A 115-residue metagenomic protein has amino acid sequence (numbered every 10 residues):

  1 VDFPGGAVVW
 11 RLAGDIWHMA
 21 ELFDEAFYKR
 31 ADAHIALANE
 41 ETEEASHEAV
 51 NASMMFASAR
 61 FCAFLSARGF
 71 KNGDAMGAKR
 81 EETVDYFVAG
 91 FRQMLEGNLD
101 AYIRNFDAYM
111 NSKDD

Functional and structural regions predicted by a protein language model:
M19-D115: Solvent-exposed interaction surfaces and binding hotspots enriched for charged
